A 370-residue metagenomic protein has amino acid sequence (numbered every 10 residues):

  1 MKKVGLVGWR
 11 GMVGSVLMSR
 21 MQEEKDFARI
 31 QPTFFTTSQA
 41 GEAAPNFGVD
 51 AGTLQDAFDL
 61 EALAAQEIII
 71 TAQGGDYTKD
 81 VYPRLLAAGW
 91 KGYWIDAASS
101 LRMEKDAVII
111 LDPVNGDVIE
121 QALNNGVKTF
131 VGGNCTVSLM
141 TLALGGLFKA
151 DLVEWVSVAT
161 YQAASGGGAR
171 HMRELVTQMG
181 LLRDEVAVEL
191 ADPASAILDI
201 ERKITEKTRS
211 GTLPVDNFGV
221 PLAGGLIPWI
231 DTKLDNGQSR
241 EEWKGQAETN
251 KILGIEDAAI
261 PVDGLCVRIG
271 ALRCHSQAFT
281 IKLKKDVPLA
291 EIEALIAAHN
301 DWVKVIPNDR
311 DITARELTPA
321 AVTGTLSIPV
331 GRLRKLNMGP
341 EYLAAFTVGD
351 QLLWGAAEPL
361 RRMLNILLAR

Functional and structural regions predicted by a protein language model:
M1-N217, A258-P261, I328-P329, L333-M338 (+2 more regions): N-terminal Rossmann-like NAD(P) cofactor-binding subdomain of oxidoreductases, focused on the glycine-rich
I69, A164-R370: Charged docking surfaces used in two-component/phosphorelay signaling
